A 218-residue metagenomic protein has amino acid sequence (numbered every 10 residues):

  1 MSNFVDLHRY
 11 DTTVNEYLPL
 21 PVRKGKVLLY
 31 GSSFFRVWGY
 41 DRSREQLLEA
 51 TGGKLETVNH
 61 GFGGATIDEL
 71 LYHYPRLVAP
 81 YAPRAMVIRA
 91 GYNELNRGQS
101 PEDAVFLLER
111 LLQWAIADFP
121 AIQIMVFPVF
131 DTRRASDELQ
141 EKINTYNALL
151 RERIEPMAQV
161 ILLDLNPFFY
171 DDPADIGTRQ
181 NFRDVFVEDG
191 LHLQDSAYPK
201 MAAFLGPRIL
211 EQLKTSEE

Functional and structural regions predicted by a protein language model:
M1-G63, D68-A82: Serine-esterase "nucleophile elbow" of acetyl-processing enzymes
L20-P21, G53, V58, Y72-R76 (+5 more regions): Extracellular glycan-modifying ectodomains
K54, V105, E109-D118, R183-E188 (+1 more regions): Preference for well-ordered, secondary-structure-rich cores of eukaryotic proteins
N59-G63, A85-S100, E109, V129 (+3 more regions): Cell-envelope and extracellular/periplasmic
P101-L111, Q140-N147: Charged helix-capping and loop-helix junction motifs
F119-Q123: A short helix->loop->beta-strand "cap" motif at the edges of active sites that frequently abuts
D131-E218: Catalytic His-Asp segment of secreted/periplasmic serine-dependent ester chemistry enzymes
